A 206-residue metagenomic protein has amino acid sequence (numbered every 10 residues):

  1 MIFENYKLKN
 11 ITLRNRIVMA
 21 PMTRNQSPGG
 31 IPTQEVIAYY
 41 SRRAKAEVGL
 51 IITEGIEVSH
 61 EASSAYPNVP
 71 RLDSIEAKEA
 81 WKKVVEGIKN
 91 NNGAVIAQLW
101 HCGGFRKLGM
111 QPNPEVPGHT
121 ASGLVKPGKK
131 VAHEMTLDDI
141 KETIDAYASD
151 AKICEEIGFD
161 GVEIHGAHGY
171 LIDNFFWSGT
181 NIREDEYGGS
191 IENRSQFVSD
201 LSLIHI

Functional and structural regions predicted by a protein language model:
M1-C102, T143: N-terminal capping/small domains of soluble enzymes
R14-I17, V48-E57, P117-S122, G161-F175: Short coil-to-beta-strand
G30, I144, Y187-D200: Active-site glycine- and acidic-residue-rich loops that bind and position anionic ligands or nucleotide-like cofactors
Y39, A80-V84, D139, T143-A151 (+1 more regions): Alpha-helical packing segments of well-folded alpha/beta enzyme cores
T53-E76, H101-Q111, I164-G188: Glycine-rich, proline-tolerant flexible connector loops at the mouths of alpha/beta enzymes
P67-I75, A132-K141, G189-E192: The substrate-binding groove and active-site-proximal loops of carbohydrate-active enzymes, especially glycoside
W100-F159: Non-globular sequence segments
I204-I206: Conserved small/polar residues in nucleotide/adenosyl-binding loops
